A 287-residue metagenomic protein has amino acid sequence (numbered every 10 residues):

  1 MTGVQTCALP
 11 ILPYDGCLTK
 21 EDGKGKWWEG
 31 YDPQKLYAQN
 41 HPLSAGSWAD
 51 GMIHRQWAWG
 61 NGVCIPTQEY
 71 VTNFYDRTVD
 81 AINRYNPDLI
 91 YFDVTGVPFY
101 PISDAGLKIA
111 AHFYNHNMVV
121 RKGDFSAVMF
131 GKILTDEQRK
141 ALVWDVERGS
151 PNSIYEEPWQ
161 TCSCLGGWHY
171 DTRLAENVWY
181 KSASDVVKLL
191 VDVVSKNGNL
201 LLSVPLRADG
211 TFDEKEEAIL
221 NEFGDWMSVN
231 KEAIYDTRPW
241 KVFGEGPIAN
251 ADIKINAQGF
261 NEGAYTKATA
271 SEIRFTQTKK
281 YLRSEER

Functional and structural regions predicted by a protein language model:
M1-C7: Extracellular interaction modules
A8-E285: Mature catalytic domains of secreted/periplasmic carbohydrate-active enzymes
